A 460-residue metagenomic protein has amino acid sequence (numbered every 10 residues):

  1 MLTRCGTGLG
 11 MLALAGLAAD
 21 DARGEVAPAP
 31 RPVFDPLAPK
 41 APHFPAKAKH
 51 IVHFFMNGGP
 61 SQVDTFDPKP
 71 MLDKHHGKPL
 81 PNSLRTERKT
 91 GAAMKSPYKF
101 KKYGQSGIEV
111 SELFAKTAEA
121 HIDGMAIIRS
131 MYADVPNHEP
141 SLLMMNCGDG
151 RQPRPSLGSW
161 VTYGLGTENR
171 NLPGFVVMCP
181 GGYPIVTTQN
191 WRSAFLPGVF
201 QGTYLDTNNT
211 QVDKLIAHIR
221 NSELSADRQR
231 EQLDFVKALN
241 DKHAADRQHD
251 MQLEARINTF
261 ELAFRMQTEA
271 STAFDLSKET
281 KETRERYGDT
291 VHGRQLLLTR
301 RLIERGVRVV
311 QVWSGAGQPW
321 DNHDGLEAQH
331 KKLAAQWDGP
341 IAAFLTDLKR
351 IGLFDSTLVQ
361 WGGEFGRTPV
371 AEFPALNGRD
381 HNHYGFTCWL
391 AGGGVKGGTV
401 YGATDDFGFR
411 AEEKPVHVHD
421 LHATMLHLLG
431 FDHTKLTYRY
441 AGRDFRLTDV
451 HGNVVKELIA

Functional and structural regions predicted by a protein language model:
M1-A460: Ligand-binding pockets and gating/stacking loops
